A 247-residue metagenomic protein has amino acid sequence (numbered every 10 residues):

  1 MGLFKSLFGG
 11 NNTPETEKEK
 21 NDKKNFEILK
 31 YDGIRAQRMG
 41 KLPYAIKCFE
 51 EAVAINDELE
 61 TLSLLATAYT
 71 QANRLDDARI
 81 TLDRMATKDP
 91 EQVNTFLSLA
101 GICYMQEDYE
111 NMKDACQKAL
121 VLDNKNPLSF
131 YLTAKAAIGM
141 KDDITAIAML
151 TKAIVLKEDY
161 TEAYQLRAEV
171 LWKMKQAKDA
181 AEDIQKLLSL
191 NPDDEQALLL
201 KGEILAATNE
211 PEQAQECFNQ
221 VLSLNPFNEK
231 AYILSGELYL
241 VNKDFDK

Functional and structural regions predicted by a protein language model:
L3, L7-I28: TPR-adjacent "capping" and linker segments in tetratricopeptide-repeat scaffold/adaptor proteins
K20-N21, V53-A54, T87, V121 (+3 more regions): Structural signature of alpha-solenoid helical repeat scaffolds
N21-E60, L64-Q71, G101-E107, K135 (+2 more regions): Alpha-helical segment of the N-proximal tetratricopeptide repeat
F26-E27, L59-E60, V93-N94, P127-L128 (+3 more regions): Helix-start (N-cap) detector for alpha-helical repeat units in TPR-like alpha-solenoids, especially tetratricopeptide
M39-K47, A72-R84, Q106-K118, G139-K152 (+3 more regions): Structural signature of tandem alpha-helical TPR/SEL1-like repeats, specifically the intra-repeat loop/turn
N56-D57, P90, N124, E158 (+2 more regions): Short coil turns that delineate tetratricopeptide repeat
G101, E169, E203-A206: Alpha-helical adaptor scaffolds
